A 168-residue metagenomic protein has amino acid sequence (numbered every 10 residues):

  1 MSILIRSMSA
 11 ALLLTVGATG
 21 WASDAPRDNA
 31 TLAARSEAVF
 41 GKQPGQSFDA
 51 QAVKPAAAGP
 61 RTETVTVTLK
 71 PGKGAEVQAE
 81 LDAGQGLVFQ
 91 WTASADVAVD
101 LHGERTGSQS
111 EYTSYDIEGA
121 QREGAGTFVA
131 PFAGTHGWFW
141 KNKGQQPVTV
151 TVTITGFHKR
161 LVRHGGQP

Functional and structural regions predicted by a protein language model:
S2-M8: Bacterial N-terminal signal peptides that target proteins for export
S9-V16: Bacterial N-terminal signal peptides
S23-P168: Acidic, Ser/Thr/Pro
